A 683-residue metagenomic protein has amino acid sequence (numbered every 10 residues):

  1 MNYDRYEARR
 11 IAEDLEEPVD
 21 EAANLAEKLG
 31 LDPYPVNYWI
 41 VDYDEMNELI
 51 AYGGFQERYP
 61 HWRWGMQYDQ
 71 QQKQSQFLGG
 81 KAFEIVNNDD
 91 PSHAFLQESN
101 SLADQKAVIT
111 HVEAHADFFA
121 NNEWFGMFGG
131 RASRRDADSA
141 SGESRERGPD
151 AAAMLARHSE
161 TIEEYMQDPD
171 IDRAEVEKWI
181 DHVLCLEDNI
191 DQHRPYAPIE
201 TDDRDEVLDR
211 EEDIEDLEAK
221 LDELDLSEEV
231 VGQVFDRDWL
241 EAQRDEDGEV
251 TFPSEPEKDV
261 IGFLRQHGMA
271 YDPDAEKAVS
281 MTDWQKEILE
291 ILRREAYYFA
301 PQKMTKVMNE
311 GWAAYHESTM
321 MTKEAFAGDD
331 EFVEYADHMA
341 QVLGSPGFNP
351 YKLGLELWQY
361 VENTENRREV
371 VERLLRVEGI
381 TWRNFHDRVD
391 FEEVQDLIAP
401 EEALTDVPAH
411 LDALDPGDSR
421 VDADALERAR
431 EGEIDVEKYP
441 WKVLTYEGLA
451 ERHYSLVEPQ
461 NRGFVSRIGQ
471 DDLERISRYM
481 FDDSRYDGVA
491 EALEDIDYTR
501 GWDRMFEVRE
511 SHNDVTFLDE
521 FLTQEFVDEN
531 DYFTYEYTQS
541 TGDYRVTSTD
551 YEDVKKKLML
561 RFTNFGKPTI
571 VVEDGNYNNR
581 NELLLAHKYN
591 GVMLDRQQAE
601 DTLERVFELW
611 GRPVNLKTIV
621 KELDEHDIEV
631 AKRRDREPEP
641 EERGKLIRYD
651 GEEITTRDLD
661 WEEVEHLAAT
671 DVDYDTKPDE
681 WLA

Functional and structural regions predicted by a protein language model:
N2, R9, E13-S92, G126 (+3 more regions): Auxiliary, metal-adjacent structural segments of Zn-dependent hydrolase domains
Y38-E48, R131-A132, E146, E334-Q341: Acidic helix-start/capping segments at beta-turn-to-alpha-helix junctions
Q71-Q72, P91-V108, F299-M308: Short pre-active-site segment immediately N-terminal to the catalytic Zn-binding motif
S99, F119, V333-A683: Non-catalytic terminal regions of proteins
V108, V112, A116-D117, Y315: Catalytic glutamate of the conserved HExxH
F119-R204, E212-D216, E310-G328, M339-G354: Post-HExxH zinc-binding segment in Zn-dependent metallohydrolases
D205-V279, A492-E552: Long, low-complexity, polar/charged, intrinsically disordered or flexibly structured peripheral segments
G248, F252-L355, Q359-Y360, T364 (+2 more regions): Long, internal scaffold/assembly segments composed of regular secondary structure
